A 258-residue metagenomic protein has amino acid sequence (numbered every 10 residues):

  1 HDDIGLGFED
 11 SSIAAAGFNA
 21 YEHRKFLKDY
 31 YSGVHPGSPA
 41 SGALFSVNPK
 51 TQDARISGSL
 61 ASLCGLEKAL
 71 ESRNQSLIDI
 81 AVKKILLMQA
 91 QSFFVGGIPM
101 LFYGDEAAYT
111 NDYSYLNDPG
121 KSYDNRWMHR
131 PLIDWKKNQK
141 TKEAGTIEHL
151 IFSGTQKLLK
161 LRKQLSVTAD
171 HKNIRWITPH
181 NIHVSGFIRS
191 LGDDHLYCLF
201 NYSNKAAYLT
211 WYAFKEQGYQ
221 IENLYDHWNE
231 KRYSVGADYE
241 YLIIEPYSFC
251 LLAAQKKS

Functional and structural regions predicted by a protein language model:
D2-S258: Active-site and adjacent substrate-binding regions of carbohydrate-active enzymes
